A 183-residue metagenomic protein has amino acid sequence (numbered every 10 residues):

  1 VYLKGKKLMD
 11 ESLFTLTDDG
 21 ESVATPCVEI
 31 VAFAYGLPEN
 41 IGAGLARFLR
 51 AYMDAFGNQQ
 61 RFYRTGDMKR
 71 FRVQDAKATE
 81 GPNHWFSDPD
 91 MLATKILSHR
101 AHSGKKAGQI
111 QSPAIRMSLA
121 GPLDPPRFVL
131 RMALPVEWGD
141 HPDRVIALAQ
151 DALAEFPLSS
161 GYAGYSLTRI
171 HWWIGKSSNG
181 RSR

Functional and structural regions predicted by a protein language model:
V1-R64, H171-R183: C-terminal interaction module
V23-A32, R116-E137: Glycine-rich, often proline-containing surface loops adjacent to acidic residues and nearby aromatics that form
G57-A93: Small/polar-rich, solvent-exposed N-terminal microdomains that initiate assembly or binding
Q59-T65, P125, A154-S160: A broad structural signal for short, well-ordered beta-strand segments within beta-sheet-rich domains
R61, D140-P142, S160-Y165: Short, solvent-exposed secondary-structure capping/transition elements
T79-R127, S160, G164-R183: Aromatic/basic-lined ligand-recognition segments that form π-stacking hydrophobic pockets flanked by Lys/Arg to engage
F128-I146, I174-S178: A long, hydrophobic alpha-helical segment
V145-F156: Long, well-ordered alpha-helical scaffolding segments within enzyme catalytic domains, especially pronounced
